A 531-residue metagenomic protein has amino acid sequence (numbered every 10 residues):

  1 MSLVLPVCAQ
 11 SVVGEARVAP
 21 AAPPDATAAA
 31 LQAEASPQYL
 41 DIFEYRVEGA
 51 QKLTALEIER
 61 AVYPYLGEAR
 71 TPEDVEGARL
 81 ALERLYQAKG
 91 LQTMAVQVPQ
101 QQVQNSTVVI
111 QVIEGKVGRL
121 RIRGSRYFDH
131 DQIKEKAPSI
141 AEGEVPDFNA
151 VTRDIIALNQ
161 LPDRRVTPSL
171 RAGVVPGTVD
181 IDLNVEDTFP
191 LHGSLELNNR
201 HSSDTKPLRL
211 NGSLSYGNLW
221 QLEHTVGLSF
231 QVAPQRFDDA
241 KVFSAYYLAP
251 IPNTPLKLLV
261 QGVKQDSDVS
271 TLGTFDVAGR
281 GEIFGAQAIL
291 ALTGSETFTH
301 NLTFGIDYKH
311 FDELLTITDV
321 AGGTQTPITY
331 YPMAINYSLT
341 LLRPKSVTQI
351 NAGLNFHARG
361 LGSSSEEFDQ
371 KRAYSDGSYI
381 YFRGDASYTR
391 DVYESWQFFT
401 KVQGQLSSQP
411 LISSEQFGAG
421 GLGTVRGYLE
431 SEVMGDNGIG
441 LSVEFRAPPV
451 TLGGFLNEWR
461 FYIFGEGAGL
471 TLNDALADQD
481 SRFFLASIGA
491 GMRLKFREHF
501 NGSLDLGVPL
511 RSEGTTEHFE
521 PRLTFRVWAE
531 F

Functional and structural regions predicted by a protein language model:
C8-H201, Q231-K241, V402-G404: Periplasmic polypeptide-binding modules associated with outer-membrane biogenesis and secretion
V166, L191-G193, W220-V226, N253-L259 (+5 more regions): Repeated loop/turn-to-beta-strand initiation elements of outer-membrane beta-barrel proteins
L170, L195-N199, G212, V226-V232 (+9 more regions): Transmembrane beta-barrel strands of outer-membrane/channel proteins
G177, K206-L210, D239-F243, R280-F284 (+5 more regions): Residues that define the transmembrane beta-barrel architecture of outer-membrane proteins
T178-V179, P190-L197, S202-L258, D266-T271 (+1 more regions): Outer-membrane beta-barrel translocator/receptor signature
L214, L494, F519-F531: Outer-membrane beta-barrel "beta-signal"
P250, P255-S413: Transmembrane beta-strand segments of outer-membrane beta-barrel domains in Gram-negative and organellar OMPs
S267-T271, G305, K309, L314-G323 (+3 more regions): Outer membrane beta-barrel transmembrane domains
